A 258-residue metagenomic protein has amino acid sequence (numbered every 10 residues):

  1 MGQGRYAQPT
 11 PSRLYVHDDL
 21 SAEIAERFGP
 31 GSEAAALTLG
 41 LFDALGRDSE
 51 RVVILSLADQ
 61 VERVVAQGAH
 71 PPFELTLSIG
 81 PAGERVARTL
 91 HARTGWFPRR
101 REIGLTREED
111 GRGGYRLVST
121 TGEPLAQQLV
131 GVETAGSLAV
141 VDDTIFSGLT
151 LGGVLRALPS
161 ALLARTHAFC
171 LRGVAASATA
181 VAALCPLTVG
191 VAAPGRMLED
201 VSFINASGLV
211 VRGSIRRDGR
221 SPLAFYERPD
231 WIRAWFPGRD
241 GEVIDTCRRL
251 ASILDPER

Functional and structural regions predicted by a protein language model:
G2-L45, P71-P72, R156-R258: PRPP-dependent phosphoribosyltransferase catalytic core
A36-S56, V140-D143: Glycine-rich phosphate-binding "P-loop"
R51-G114: Conserved PRPP/pyrophosphate-binding segment of the phosphoribosyltransferase/PRPP-pathway fold
V65-E74, V130-G136, L162: Flexible, charged surface loops at secondary-structure boundaries
L77-V86, T144-G152, R172-A175: Gly/Ser/Thr-rich loops at beta-strand to alpha-helix junctions that form or flank small-molecule/cofactor-binding
V86-L90, V154, V181: Hydrophobic packing residues within well-ordered alpha-helices of enzyme cores
H91-L138, G148-G152: Short, glycine/charge-rich flexible loops or terminal/linker lids adjacent to PRPP-binding catalytic cores
